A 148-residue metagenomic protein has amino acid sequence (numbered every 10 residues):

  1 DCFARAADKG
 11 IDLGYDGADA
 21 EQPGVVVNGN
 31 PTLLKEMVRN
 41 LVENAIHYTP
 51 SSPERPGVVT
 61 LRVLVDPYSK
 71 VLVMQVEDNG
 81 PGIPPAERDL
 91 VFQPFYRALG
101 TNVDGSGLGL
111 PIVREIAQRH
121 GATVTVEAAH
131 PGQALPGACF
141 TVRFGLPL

Functional and structural regions predicted by a protein language model:
G24-G29: Conserved micro-motifs of the catalytic ATP-binding
A45-I46: Short helix-loop "hinge" at the ATP-lid/N-box region of the Bergerat-fold HATPase_c
P56-S69: Short beta-strand/loop element within the Bergerat-fold HATPase_c
D78: Acidic ATP/Mg2+-coordinating residue in the GHKL
I83-F95: Short conserved segment of the HATPase_c
G109, V113: Short alpha-helical Gxxx[C/S/T] motif in the catalytic ATP-binding
G121-G132: Glycine-rich ATP-binding loops of the HATPase_c
